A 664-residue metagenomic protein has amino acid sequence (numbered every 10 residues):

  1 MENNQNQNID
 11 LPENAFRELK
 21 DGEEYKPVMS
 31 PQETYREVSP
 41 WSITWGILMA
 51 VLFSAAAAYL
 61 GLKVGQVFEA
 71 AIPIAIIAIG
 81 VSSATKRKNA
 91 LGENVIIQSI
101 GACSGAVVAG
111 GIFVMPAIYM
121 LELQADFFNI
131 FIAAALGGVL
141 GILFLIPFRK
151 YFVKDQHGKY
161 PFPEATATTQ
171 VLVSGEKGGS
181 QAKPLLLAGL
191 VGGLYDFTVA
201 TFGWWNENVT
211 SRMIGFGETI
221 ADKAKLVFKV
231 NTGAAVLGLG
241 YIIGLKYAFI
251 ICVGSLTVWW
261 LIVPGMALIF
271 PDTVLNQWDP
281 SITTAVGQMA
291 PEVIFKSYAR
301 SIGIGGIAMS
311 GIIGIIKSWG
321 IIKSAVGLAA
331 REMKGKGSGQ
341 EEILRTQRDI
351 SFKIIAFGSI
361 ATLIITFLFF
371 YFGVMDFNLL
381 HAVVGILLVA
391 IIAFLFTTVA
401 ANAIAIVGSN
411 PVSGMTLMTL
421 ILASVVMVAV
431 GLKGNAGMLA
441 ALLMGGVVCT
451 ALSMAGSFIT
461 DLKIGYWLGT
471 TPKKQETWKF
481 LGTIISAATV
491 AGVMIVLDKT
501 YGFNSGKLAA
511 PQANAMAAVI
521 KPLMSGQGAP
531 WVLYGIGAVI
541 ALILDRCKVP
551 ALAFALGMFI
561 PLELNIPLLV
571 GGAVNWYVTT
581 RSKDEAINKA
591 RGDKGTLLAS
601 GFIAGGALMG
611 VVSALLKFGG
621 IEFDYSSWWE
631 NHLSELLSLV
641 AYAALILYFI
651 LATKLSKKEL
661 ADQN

Functional and structural regions predicted by a protein language model:
E2-N664: Alpha-helical multipass membrane-protein architecture
